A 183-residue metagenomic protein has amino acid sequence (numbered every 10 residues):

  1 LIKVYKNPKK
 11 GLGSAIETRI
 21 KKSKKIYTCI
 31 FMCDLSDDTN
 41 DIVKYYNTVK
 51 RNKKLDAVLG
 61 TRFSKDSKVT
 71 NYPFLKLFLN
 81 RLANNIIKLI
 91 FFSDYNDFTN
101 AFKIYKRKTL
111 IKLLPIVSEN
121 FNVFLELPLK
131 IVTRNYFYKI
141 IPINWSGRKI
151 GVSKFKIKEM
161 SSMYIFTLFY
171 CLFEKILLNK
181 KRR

Functional and structural regions predicted by a protein language model:
L1-V4: Acidic donor-binding segment of Leloir-type glycosyltransferases
N7-K22, Y27, N40-F121, G147-I165: Acceptor/aglycone-binding surface of glycosyltransferases and processive sugar-polymer synthases
L35-D37: Acidic metal-phosphate-binding loop of nucleotide-sugar-dependent transferases
S93-D94, I116-E119, P128-S146: Catalytic donor-sugar/metal-binding loop of nucleotide-sugar-dependent glycosyltransferases
I104, I111-K112, L129, K180-R183: Short linear elements at protein peripheries
L125: DNA-recognition element of transcription regulators
F166-R183: Terminal low-complexity segments of carbohydrate-biosynthetic enzymes
